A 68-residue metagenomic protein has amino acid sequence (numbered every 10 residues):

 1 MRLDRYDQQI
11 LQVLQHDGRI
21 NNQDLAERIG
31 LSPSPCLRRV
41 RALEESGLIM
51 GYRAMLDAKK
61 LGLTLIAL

Functional and structural regions predicted by a protein language model:
M1-L68: A compositional/biophysical signature of low hydrophobicity enriched in polar/charged and small residues
